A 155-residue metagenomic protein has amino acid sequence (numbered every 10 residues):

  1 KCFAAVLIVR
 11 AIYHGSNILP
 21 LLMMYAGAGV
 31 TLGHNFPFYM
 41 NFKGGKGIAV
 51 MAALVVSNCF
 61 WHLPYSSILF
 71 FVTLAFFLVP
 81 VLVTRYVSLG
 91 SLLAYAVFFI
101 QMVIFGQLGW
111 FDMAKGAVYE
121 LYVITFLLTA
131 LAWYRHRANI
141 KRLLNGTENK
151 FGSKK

Functional and structural regions predicted by a protein language model:
K1-F3, G29, G33-S57: Glycine/serine-rich anion-binding loops at beta->alpha junctions that coordinate negatively charged ligand groups
F3, L7, A75, R135-A138: Transmembrane alpha-helix boundary/anchor motif
F3-Y25, S57-I68, I104-V123: Helix-coil boundary and interhelical linker segments in multi-pass alpha-helical membrane proteins
V9-Y13, G29, I48-T84, V97-G106: Interfacial segments of multi-pass membrane proteins
P20-A28, M51, S67-A75, S88-L93 (+1 more regions): Hydrophobic alpha-helical transmembrane segments
G29-H34, F77-V81, M102, T125-R135: Alpha-helical transmembrane segments of multi-pass membrane proteins
P37-K46, V79-A96: Membrane-helix interface "capping/anchor" motifs
G44, R137, K141-K155: Cytosolic, membrane-interface loops and tails of multi-pass inner-membrane proteins
